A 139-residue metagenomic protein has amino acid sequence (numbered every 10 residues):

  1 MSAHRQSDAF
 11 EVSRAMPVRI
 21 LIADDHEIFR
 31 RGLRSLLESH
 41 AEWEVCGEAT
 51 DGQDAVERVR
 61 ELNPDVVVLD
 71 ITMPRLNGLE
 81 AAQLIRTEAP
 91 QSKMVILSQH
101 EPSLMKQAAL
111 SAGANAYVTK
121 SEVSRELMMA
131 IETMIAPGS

Functional and structural regions predicted by a protein language model:
P17-F29, L33, L37: Conserved acidic segment of CheY-like receiver
D24, D70, S98: Active-site residues of response regulator receiver
D51-D54, L76-E80: Acidic catalytic/metal-coordinating carboxylates
E57, L79-P90: Short amphipathic alpha-helix used as the core "switch/output" element in two-component signaling
L62-V68: Active-site beta3 strand of CheY-like receiver
M73: Receiver (REC) domain active-site loop signature in two-component systems and cognate sites in sensor histidine kinases
E80, E101-V118, E122-T133: Alpha4 helix (beta4-alpha4-beta5 surface) of REC/receiver domains from two-component response regulators
Q91-E101: A short, hydrophobic beta-strand element within the central beta-sheet of small alpha/beta folds
